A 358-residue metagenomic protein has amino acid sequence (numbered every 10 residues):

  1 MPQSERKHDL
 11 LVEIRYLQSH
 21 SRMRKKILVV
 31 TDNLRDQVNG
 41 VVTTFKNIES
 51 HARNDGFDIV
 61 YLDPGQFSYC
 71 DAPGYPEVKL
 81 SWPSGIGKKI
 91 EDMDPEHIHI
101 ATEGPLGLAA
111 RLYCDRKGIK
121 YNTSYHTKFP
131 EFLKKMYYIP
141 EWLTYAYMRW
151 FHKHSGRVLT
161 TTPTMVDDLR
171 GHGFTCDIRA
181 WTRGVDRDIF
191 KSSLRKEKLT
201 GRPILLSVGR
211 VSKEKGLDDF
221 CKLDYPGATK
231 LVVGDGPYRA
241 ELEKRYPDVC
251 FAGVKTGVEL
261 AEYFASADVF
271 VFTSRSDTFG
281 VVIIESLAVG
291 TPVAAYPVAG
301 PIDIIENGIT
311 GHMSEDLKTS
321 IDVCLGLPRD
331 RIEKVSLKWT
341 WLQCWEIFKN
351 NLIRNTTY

Functional and structural regions predicted by a protein language model:
V30, K198-L231: Conserved donor-binding/catalytic core segment of Leloir-type glycosyltransferases
K120-N122, E131-W150, R187: Nucleotide-sugar donor phosphate/pyrophosphate-binding loop at the beta->alpha transition of glycosyltransferases
M148-S193: Donor nucleotide-sugar binding/catalytic pocket of nucleotide-sugar-dependent glycosyltransferases
A240-V258: Nucleotide-activated donor-binding/catalytic signature segment of Leloir-type glycosyltransferases, i.e., the conserved
V254, E262-A267, F348: Short alpha-helical donor nucleotide-sugar binding micro-motif in glycosyltransferases
R275: Aromatic "clamp/platform" in nucleotide-sugar-dependent glycosyltransferases that forms part of the donor/acceptor
I283, P292-A295: Short hydrophobic beta-strand element within catalytic cores of glycosyltransferases and related nucleotide-activated
L325-Y358: A charged, aromatic-enriched C-terminal amphipathic alpha-helix characteristic of glycosyltransferases across folds
